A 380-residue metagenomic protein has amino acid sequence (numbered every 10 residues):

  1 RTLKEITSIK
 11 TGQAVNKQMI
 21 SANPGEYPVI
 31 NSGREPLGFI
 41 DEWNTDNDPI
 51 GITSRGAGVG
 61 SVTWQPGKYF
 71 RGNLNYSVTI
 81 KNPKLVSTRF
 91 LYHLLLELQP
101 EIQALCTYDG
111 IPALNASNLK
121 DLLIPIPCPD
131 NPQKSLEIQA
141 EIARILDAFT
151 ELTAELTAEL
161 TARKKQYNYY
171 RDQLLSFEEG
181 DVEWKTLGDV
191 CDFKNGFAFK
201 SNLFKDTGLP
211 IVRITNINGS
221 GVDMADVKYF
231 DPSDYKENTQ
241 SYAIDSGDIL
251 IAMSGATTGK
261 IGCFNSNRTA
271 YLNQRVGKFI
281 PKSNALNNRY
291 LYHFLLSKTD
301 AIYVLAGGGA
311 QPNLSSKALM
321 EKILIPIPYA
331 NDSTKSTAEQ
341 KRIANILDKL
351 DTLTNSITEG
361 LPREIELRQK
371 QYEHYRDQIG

Functional and structural regions predicted by a protein language model:
R1-Q13, M19-I30, S176-G196, E364: Non-catalytic DNA-recognition/assembly elements of restriction-modification systems
R1-T2, P127-T186, P328-G380: Amphipathic alpha-helical coiled-coil/heptad-repeat segments
L3-T7, Y27, N75, T88 (+11 more regions): Short, structured motif recognition centered on aromatic/hydrophobic residues
N31-Q99, Y108, N115, Q240-Y242 (+1 more regions): A short beta-sheet element
Y69-N75, G110-P129, A270-G277, A310-N331: A short glycine-rich beta-alpha junction/loop motif
N216-F230: Short, basic/aromatic beta-hairpin or loop at an interaction surface
S233-T239: Short alpha-helix capping/helix-loop boundary micro-motifs
